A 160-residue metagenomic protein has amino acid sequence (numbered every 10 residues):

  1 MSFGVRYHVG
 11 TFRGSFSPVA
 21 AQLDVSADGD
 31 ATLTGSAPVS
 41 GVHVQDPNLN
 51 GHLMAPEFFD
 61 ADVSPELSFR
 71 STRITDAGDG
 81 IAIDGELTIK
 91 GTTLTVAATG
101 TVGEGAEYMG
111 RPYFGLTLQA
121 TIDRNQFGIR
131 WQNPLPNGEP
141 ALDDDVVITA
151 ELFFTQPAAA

Functional and structural regions predicted by a protein language model:
M1-A160: Low-complexity, acidic/polar, glycine-enriched regions of mature
